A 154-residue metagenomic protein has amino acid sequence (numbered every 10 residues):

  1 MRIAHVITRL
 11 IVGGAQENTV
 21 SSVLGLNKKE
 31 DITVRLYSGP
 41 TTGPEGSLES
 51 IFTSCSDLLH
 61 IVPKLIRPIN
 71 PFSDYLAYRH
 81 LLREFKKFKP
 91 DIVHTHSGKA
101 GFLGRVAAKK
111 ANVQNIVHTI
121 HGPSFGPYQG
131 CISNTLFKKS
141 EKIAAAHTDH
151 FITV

Functional and structural regions predicted by a protein language model:
I3-A4, I92, A108-P123, E141 (+1 more regions): Active-site proximal beta-strand in glycosyltransferases
H5-S73: N-terminal strand-loop element at the rim of the active site of nucleotide-sugar-dependent glycosyltransferases
S56, K89, N112, T148-D149: Residue-level detector of structured alpha->beta connecting loops
F72-R79, Q114-N115, F125-I143, H147: Nucleotide-sugar donor phosphate/pyrophosphate-binding loop at the beta->alpha transition of glycosyltransferases
E84-D91: Glycine-rich phosphate-binding loop signature in dinucleotide/nucleotide-binding domains
V93-H94, A146-V154: A short beta-strand/loop micro-motif in the catalytic core of glycosyltransferases that engages the nucleotide-sugar
T95-G101, I120: Short His-centered aromatic/hydrophobic patch
